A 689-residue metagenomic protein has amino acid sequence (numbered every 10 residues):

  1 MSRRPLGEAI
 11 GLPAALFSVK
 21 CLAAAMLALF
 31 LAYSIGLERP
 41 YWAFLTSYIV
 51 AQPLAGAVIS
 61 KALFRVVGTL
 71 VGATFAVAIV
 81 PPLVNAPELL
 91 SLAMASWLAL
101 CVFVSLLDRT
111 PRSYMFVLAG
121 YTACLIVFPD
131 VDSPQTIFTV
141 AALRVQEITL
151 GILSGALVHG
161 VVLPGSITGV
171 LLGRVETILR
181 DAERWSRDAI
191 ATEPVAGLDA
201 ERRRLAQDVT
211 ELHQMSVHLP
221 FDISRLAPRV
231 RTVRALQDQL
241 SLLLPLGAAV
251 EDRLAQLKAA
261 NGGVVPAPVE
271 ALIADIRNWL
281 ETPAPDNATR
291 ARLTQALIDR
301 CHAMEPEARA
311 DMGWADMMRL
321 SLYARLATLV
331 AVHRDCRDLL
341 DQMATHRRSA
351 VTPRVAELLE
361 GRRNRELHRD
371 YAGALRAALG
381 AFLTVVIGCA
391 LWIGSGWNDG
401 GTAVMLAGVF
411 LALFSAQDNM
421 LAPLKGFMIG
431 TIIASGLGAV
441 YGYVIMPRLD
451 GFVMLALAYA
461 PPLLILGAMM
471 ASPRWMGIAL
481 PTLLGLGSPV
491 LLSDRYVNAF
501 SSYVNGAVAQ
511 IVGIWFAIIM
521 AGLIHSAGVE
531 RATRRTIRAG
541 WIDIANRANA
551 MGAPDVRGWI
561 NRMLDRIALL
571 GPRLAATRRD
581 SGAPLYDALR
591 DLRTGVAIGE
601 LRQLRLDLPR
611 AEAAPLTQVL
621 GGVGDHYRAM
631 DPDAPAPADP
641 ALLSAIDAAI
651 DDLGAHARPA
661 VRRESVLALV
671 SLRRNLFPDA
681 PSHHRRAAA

Functional and structural regions predicted by a protein language model:
M1-S224, P228, D338, Q342-D587 (+1 more regions): A transmembrane helix-and-boundary motif of multi-pass membrane transporters/channels
I178-E193, V233-L359, I544, A597-A689: Soluble C-terminal extramembrane regulatory/interaction domains of multi-pass membrane proteins
H525, V529, M551-A638: Extended, charge-rich low-complexity regions and/or helical-solenoid scaffolds
